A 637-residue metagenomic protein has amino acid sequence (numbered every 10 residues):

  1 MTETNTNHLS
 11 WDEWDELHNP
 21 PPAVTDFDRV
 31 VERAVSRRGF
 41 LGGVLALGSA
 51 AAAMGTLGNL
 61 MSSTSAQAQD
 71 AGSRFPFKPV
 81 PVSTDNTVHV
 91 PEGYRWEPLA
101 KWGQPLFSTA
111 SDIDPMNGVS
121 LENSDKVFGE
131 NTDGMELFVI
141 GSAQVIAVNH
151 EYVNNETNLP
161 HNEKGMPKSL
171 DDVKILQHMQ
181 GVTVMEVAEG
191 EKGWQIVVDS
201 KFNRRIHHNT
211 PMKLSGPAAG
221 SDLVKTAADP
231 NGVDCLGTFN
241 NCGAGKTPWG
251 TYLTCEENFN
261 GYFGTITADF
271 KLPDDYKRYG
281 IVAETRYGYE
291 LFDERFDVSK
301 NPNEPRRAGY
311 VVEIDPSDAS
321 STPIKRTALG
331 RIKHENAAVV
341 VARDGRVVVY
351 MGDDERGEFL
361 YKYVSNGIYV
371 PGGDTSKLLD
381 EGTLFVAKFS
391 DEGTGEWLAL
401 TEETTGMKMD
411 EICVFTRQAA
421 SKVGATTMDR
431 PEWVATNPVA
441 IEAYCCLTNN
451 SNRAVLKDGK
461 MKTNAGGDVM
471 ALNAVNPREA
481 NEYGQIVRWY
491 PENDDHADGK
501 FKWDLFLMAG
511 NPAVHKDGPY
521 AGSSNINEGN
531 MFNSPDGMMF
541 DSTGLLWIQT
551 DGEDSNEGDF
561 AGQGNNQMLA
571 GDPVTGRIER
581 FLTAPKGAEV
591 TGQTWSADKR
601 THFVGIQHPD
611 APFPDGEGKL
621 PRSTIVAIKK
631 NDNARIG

Functional and structural regions predicted by a protein language model:
M1-V35: N-terminal secretory signal peptides
P21-S36, G43-G637: Conserved small-residue
